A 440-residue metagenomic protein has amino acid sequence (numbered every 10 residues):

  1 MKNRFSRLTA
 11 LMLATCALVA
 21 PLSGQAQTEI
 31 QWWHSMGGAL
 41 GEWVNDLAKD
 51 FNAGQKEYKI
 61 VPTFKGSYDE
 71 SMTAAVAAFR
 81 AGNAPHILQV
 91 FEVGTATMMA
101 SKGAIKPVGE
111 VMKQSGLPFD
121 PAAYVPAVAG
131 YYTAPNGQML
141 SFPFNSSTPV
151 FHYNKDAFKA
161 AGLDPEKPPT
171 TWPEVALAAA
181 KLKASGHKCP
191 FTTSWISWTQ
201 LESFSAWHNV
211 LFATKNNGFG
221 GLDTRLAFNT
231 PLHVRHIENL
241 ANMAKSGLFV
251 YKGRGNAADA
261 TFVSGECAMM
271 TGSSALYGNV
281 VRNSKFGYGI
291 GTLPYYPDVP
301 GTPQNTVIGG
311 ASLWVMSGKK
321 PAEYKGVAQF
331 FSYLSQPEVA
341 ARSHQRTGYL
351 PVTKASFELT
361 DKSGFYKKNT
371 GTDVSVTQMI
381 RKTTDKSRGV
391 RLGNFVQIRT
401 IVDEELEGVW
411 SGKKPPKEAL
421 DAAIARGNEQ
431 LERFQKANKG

Functional and structural regions predicted by a protein language model:
D50-Y124, A160-G162, K167-T170, T261 (+4 more regions): Extracytoplasmic "Venus flytrap"/periplasmic binding protein-like
A53, A81, G137, A161 (+6 more regions): Extracytoplasmic/periplasmic substrate-recognition and gating elements
A77, P85-H86, L117-A157, C189-P190 (+2 more regions): A structural signal for short loop-to-beta-strand junctions that line the ligand-binding cleft of periplasmic/secreted
F91-V150, A176, E202-A206, L232 (+4 more regions): Hinge/lid segment of periplasmic solute-binding proteins
G109-Y124, P168, V210-R235, R282-N283 (+4 more regions): Short, solvent-exposed loop/beta-turn-alpha elements that line the ligand-binding surface or hinge of extracytoplasmic
A123-Y124, Q345-E404, G408, K436-G440: Long, aromatic- and glycine/proline-rich binding clefts that accommodate carbohydrate-like moieties
T133-F144, P149, K159, P173-R225 (+1 more regions): Extracytoplasmic/periplasmic solute-binding protein
A176-L182, G221-K252: Glycine-centered hinge/linker elements that transmit conformational signals in sensory and ligand-binding systems
